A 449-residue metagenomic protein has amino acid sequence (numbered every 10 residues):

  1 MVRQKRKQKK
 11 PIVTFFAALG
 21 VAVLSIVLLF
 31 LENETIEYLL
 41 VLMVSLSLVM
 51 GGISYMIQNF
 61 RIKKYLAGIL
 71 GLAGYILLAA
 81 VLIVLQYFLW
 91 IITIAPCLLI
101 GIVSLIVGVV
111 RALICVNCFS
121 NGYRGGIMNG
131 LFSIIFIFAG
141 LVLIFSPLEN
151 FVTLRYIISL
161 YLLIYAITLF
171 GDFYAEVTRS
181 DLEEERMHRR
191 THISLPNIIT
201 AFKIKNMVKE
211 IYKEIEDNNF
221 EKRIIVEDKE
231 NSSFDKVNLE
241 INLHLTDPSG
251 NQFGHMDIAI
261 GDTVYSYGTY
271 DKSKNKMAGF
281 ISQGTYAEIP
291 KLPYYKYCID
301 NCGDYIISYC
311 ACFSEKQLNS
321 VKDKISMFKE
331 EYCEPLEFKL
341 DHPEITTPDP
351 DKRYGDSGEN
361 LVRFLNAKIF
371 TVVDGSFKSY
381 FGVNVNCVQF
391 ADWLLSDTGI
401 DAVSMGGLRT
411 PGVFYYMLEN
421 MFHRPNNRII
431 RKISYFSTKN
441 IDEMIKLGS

Functional and structural regions predicted by a protein language model:
M1-Q4, Q8, G20, V27 (+11 more regions): Helix-boundary/low-complexity linker signature
M1-V81: Membrane-anchoring hydrophobic segments
K5-K10, E32-L39, K64, F88-P96 (+2 more regions): Short, recurring structural edge motifs at helix starts
A18, I36-G52, G101, I114 (+9 more regions): Activation targets extended, charge/polar-rich intrinsically disordered C-terminal tails
S25-L29, I76-L89, V110-A112, I134-F145: Hydrophobic alpha-helical transmembrane segments and adjacent interfacial helices in integral membrane proteins
I83-G126: Membrane-proximal helix-loop-helix units in multi-pass membrane proteins
L182-G250, H255: Membrane-interface segments at or immediately adjacent to transmembrane helices that form the boundary between
S233-Y332: Glycine-rich catalytic cores of cysteine/serine-nucleophile enzymes that process amide/ester linkages in cell-envelope
